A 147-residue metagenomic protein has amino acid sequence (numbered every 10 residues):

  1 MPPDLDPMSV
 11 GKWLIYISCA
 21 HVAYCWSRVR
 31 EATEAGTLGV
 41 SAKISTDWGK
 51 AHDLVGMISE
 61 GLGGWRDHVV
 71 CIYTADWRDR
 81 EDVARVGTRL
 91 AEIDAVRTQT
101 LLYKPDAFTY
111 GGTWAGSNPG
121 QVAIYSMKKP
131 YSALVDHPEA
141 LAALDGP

Functional and structural regions predicted by a protein language model:
P2-G146: Extended amphipathic alpha-helical regions
